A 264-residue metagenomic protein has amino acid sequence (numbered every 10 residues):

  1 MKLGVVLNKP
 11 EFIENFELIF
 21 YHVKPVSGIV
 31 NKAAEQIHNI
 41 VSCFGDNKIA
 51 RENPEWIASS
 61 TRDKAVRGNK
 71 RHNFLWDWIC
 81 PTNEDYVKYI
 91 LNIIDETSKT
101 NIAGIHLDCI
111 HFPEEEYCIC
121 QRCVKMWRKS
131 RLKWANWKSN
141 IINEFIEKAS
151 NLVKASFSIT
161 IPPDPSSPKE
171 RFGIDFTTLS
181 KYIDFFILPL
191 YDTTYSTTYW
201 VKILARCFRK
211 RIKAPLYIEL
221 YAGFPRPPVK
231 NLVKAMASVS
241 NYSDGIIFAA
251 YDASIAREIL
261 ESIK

Functional and structural regions predicted by a protein language model:
M1-N8, H106-C109, A135-G173, K213-R226 (+1 more regions): Aromatic-lined carbohydrate-recognition surfaces of secreted/lumenal glycan-active proteins
K2-I29, K99-G104, L179-F185, V239-I247: Catalytic domains of carbohydrate-active enzymes, especially glycoside hydrolases
E14, S156-S196: Substrate-binding cleft/loops of secretory-pathway carbohydrate-active enzymes
L18-Y21, N73-K88, K133-N140, P189-T194 (+1 more regions): The substrate-binding groove and active-site-proximal loops of carbohydrate-active enzymes, especially glycoside
N39-E96: Active-site-adjacent "subsite" loops/lids of carbohydrate-active enzymes
W78-H111, F176-L179, V239: An active-site-proximal structural segment forming one wall of the substrate-binding cleft that immediately precedes
I105-K133: Active-site-proximal loop/short-helix segments that contain or immediately flank catalytic acid/base residue(s)
I183, L188-T198, E219-K264: Substrate-binding cleft of secreted/luminal carbohydrate-active enzymes
